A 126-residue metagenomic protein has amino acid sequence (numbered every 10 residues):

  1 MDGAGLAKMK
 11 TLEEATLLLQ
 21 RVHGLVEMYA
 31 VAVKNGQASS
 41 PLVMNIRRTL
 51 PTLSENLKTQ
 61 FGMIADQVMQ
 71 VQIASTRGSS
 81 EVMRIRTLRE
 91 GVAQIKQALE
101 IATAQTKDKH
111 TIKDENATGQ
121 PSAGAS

Functional and structural regions predicted by a protein language model:
M1-A32, E81-S126: Amphipathic, coiled-coil-like alpha-helical segments
E13-Q20, S40, M44, G62-A65: Alpha-helix N-cap/helix-start motif at coil-to-helix transitions, marked by capping-box chemistry
A30-I46: Alpha-helical segments in soluble extracytoplasmic regions
S39-L42, L50-L57: Conserved interaction-surface patches within small, structured recognition/assembly domains
P41, Q67-T76, S80: Long, low-complexity or tandemly repetitive, helically biased scaffold regions used for multimeric assembly/adhesion
T49-T52, M69-S75, E90-I95: Hydrophobic alpha-helical segments of small multi-pass membrane proteins
L53-M63, E81-V82, A102: Amphipathic alpha-helical coiled-coil segments
N56-I73, T87: Short, well-ordered alpha-helical segments that carry or flank key catalytic/ligand-binding motifs at enzyme/regulatory
